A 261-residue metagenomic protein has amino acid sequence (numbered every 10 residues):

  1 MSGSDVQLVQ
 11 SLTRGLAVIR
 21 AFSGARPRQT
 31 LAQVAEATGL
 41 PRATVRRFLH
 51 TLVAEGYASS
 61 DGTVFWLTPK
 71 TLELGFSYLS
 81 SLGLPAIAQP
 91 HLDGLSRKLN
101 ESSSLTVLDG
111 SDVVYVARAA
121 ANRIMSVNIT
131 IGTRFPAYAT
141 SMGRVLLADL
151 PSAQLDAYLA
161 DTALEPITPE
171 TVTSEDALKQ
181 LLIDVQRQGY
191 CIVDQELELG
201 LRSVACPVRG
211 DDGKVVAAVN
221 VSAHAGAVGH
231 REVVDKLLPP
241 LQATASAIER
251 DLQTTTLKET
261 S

Functional and structural regions predicted by a protein language model:
M1-A86, D93, S246, R250-T254: N-terminal helix-turn-helix
L8-L12, T68, S81, P85 (+7 more regions): Short, structured helix-loop boundary elements
V64-T162: Amphipathic alpha-helical effector-binding/dimerization core of metabolite-sensing transcriptional regulators
A88-L95, L159-A205, D251: Short, basic/aromatic recognition patches
L181, V216-S261: Juxtadomain coupling helices with adjacent low-complexity linkers
V208-D211: Sensor-regulatory modules in signal-transduction proteins
